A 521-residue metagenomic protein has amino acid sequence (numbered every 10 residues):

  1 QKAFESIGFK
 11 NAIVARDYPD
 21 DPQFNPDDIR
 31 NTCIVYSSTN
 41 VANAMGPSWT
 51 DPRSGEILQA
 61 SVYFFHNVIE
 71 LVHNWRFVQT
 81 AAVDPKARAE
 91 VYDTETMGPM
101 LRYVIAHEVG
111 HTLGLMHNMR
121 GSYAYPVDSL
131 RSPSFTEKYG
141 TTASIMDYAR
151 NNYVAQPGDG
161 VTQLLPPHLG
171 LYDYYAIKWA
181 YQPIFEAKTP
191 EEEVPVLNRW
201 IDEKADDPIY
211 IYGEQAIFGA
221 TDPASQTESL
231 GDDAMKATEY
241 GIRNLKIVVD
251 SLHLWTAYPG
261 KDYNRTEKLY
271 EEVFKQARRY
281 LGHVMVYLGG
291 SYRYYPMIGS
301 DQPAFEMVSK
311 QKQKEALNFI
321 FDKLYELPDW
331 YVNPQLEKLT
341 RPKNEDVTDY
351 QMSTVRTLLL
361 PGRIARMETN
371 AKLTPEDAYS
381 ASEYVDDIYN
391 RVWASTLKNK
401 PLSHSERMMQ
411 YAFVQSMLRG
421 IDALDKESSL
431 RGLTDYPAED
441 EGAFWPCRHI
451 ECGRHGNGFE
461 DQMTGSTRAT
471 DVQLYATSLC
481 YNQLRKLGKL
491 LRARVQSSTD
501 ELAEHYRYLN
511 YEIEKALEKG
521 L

Functional and structural regions predicted by a protein language model:
K2-T112, G140-T141, N151-V154, E272 (+2 more regions): Metzincin-family zinc-dependent endopeptidase catalytic domain
W49, Y63, N118, S129 (+1 more regions): Residue-level preference for alpha-helix termini and adjacent loops
V109-Y125: Catalytic Zn2+-binding segment of zinc metalloproteases
S122-L521: Conserved catalytic/binding loops enriched for acidic/polar residues
